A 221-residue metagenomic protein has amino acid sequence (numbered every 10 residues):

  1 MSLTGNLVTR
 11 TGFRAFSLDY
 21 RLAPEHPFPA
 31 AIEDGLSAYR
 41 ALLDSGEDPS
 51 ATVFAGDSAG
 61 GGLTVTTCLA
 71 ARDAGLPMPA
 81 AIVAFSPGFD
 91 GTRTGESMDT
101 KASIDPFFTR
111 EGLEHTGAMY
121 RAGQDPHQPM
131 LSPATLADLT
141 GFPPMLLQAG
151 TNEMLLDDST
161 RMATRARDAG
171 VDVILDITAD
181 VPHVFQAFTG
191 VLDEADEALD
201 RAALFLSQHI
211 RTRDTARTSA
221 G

Functional and structural regions predicted by a protein language model:
M1-G221: Alpha/beta-hydrolase superfamily serine-hydrolase fold, recognizing
